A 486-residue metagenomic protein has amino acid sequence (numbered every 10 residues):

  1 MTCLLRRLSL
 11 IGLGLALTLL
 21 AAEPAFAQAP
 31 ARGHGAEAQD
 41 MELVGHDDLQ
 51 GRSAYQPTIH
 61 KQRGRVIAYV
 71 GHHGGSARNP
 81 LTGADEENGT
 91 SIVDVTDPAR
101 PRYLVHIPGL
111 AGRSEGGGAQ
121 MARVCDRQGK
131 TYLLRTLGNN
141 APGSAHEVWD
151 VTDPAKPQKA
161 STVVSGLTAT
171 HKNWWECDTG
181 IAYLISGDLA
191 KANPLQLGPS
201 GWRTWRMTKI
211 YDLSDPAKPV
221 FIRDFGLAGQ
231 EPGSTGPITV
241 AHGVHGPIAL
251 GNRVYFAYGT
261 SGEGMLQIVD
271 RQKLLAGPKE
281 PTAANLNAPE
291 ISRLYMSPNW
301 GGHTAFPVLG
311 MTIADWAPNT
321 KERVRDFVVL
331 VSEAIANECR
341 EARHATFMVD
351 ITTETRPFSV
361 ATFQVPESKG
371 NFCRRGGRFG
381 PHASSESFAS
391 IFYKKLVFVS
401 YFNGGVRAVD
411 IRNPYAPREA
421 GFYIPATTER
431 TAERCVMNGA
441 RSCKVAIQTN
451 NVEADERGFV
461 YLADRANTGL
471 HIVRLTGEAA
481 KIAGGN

Functional and structural regions predicted by a protein language model:
M1-R6: N-terminal secretory signal peptides that target proteins for export/translocation
S9-A22: Bacterial N-terminal signal peptides
F26-N486: Feature marking well-ordered beta-strand scaffolds used for ligand recognition
